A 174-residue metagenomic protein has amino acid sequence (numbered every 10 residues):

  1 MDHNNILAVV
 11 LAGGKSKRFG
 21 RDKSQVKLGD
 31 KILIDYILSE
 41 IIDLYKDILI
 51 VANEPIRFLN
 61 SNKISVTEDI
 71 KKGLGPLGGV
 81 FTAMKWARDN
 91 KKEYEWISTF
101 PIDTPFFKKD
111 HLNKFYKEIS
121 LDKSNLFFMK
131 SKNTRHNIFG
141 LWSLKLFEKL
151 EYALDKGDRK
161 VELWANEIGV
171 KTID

Functional and structural regions predicted by a protein language model:
D2-F147, E151-D158, L163-D174: Nucleotide and nucleotide-moiety/phosphate-recognizing core
